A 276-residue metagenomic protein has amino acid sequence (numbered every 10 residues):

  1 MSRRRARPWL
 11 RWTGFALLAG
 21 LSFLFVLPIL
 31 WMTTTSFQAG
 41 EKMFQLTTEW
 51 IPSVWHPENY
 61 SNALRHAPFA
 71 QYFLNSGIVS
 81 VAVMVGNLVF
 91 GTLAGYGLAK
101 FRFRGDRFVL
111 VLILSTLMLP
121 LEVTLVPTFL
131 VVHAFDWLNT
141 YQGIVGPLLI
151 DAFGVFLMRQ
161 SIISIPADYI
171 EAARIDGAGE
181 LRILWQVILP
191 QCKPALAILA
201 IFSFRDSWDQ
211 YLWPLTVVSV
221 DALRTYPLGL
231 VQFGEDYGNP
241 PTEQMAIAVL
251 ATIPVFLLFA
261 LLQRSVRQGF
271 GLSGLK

Functional and structural regions predicted by a protein language model:
M1-R7: Short, Lys/Arg-rich, polar N-terminal cytosolic tail immediately upstream of the first transmembrane signal-anchor
R11-K276: A structural signal for multi-pass alpha-helical bundles of membrane permease subunits that mediate small-molecule
